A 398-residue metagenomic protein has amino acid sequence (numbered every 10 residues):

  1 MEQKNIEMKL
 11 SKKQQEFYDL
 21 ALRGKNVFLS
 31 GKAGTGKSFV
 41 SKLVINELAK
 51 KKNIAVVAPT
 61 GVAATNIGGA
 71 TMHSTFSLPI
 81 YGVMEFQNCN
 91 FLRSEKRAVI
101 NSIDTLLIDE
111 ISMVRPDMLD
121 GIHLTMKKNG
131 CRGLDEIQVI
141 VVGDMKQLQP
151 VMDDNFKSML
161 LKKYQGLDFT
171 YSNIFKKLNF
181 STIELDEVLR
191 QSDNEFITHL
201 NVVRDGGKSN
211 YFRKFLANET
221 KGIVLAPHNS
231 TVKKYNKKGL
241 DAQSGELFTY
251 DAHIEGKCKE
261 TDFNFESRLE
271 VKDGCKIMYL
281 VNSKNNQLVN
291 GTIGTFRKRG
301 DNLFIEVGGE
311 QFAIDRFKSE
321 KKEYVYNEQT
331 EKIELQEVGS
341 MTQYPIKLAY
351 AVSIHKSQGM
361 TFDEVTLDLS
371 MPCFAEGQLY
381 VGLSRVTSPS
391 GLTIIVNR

Functional and structural regions predicted by a protein language model:
M1-R398: Conserved ATP-binding/catalytic motifs of P-loop helicase motor domains
